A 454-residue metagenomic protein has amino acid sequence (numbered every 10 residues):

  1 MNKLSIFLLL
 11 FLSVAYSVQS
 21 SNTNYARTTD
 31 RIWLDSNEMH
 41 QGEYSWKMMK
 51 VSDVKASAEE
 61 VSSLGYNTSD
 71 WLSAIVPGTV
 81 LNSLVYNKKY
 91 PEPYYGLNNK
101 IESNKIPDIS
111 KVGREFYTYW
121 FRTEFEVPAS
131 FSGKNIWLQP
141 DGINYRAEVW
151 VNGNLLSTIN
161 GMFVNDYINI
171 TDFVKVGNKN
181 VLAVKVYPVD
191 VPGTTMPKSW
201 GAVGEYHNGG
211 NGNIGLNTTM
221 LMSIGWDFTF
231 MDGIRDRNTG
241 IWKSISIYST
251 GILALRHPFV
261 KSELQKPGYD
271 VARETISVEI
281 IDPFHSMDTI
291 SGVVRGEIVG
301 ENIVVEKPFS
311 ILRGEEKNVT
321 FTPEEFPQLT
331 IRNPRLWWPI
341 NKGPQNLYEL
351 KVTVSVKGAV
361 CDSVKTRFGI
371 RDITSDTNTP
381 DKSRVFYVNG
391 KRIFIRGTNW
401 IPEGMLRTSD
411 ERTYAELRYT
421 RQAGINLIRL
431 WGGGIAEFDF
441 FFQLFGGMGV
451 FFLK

Functional and structural regions predicted by a protein language model:
M1-A26: Bacterial Sec-dependent N-terminal signal peptides
T23-W33, K47-D53, S57, S83 (+4 more regions): Accessory beta-strand-rich segments of carbohydrate-active enzymes
N82-V127, F131-Q139, Y145-N152, S157-N160 (+3 more regions): Active-site-adjacent substrate/metal-binding segments within catalytic domains of carbohydrate-active enzymes
F131-K134, V174-K179, P192-T194, M287 (+1 more regions): Short glycine/proline/serine/threonine-rich loop/turn segments at secondary-structure transition edges
V149-V151, D270-L312, K317-V319: Beta-strand-rich binding/interaction modules
K185, I340-S355: Internal, hydrophobic beta-strand segments that form the core of beta-sheet-rich folds
Y187-T194, S355-C361, G390: Short acidic/polar inter-strand loop motif in beta-rich domains
G251-H285, P380-V385: Surface beta-strand/loop "capping" patches
